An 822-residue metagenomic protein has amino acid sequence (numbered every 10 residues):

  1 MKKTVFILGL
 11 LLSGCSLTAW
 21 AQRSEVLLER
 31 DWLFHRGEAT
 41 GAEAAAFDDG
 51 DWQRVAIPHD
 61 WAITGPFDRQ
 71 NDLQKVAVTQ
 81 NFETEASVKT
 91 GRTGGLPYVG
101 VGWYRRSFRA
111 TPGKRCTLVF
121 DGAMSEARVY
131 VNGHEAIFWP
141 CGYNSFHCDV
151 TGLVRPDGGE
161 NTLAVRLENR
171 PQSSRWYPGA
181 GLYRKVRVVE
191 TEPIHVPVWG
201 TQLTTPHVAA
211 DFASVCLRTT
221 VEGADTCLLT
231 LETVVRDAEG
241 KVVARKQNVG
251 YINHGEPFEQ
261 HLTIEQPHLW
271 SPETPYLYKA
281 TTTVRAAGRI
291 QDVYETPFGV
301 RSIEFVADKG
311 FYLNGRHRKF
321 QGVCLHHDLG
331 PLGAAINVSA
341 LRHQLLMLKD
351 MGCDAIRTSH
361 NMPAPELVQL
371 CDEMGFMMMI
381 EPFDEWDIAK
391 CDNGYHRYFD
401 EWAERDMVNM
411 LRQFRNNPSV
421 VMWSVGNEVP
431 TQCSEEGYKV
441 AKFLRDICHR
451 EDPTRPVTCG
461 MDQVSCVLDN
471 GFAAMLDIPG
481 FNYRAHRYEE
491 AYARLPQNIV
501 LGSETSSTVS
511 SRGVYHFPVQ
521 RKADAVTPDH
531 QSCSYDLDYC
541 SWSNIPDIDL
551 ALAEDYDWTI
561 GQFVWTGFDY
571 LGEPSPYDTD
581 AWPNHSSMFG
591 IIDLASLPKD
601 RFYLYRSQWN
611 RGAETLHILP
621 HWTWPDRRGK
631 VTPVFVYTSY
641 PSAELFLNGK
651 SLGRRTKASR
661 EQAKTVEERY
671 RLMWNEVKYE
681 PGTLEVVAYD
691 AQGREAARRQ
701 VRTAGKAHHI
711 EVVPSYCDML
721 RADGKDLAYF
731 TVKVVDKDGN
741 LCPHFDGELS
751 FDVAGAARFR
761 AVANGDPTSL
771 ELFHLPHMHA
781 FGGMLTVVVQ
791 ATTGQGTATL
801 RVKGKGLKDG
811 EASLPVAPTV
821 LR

Functional and structural regions predicted by a protein language model:
M1-R23: Bacterial Sec-dependent N-terminal signal peptides
Q22-V119, S173, G179-L182, I194 (+3 more regions): Extended carbohydrate-recognition surfaces in non-catalytic/accessory domains of CAZymes and lectin-like proteins
R36, D60, P66, H134 (+4 more regions): Extended substrate-binding grooves/exosites of carbohydrate-active enzymes
G37-E38, G94-W199, A224, R236 (+7 more regions): Accessory beta-strand-rich segments of carbohydrate-active enzymes
A45, L228-E232, E273-Y278, S639 (+4 more regions): Short flexible loop/turn segments that cap and initiate beta-strands
V150-G152, Q260-L269, L672-K678, H774-T793: Short, hydrophobic beta-strand segments
R155, R218-V306, W674, E680-P681 (+3 more regions): Extended acidic/polar, glycine-enriched regions that form or flank non-catalytic beta-rich accessory modules
L217-T220, V634-T638, V687-A688, V713 (+2 more regions): Beta-strand-rich structural segments
